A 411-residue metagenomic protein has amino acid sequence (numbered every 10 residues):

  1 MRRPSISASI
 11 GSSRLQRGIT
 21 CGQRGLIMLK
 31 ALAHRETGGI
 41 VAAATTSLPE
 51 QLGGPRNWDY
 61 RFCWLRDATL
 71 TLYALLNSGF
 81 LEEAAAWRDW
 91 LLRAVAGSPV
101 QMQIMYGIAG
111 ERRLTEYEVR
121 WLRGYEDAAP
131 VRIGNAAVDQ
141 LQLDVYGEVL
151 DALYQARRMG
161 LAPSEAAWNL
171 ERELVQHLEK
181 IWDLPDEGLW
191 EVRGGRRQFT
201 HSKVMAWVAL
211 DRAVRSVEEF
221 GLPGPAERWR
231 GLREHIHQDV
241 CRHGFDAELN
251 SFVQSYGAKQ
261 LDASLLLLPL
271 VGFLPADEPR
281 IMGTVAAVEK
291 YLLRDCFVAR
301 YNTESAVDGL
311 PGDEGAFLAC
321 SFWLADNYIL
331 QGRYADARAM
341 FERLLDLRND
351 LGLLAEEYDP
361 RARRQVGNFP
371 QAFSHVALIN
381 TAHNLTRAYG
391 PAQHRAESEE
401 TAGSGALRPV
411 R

Functional and structural regions predicted by a protein language model:
M1-R411: Acidic, mature catalytic/reactive cores of soluble proteins
